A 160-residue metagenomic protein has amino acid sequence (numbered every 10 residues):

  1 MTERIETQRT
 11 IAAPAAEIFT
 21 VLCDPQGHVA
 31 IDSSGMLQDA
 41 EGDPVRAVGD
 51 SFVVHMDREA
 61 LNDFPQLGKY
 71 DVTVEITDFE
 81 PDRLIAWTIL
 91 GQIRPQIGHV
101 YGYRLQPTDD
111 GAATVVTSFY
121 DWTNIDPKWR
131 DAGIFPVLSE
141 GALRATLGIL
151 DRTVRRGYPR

Functional and structural regions predicted by a protein language model:
M1-V48: Hydrophobic ligand-binding cavity/cleft-lining segments
R4-E6, G68-T73, Q96-G102: Short, surface-exposed coil-to-beta transition loops
I11, R58-A60, W122-N124: Beta-strand elements of well-folded, non-transmembrane domains
A12-A16, D43-A47, T77-L84, R104-V115: A short, structured loop/turn motif at beta-sheet edges
E17-L22, H28, F52, I76 (+3 more regions): Hydrophobic pocket/interface hotspot
A40-L90, R152-R160: Glycine-rich portal/gate segments that line the openings of hydrophobic small-molecule binding cavities
T88-R144: Beta-strand/loop substructures that line and gate deep hydrophobic ligand-binding cavities in soluble
P136, E140-R152, R156-R160: Compositionally biased, intrinsically disordered linkers/stalks adjacent to structured regions
